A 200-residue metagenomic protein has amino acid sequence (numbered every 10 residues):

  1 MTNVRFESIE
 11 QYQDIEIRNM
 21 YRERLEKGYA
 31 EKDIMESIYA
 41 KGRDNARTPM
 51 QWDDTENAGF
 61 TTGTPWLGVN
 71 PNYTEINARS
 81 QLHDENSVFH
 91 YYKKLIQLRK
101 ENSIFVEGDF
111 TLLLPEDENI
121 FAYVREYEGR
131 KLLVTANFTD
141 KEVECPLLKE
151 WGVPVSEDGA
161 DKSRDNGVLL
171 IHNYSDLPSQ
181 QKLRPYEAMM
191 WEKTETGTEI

Functional and structural regions predicted by a protein language model:
T2-I200: Carbohydrate-interacting/catalytic domains
